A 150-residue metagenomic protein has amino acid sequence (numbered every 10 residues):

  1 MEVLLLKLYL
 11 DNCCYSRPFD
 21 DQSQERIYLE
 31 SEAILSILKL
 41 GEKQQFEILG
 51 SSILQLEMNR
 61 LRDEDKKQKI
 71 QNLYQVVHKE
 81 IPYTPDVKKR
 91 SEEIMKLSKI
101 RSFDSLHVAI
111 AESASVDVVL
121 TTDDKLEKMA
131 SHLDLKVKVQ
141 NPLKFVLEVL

Functional and structural regions predicted by a protein language model:
M1-K7, D21-S31, L97, E112-L150: Acidic, PIN/NYN-like endoribonuclease modules and their adjacent C-terminal/linker elements
Y9-R62, Q75, E80, L143-L147: PIN/NYN-family metal-dependent endoribonuclease catalytic core
G41-I48, Y83-K88, D117-V118, L135-P142: Low-complexity, flexible helical/coil segments
Q55-E64, K99-A114, D134-V137: A broadly tuned preference for mixed-charge, low-complexity surface segments
N59, E92, S131: A short local structural element in Rossmann-fold oxidoreductases
K66-K69: Substrate-recognition/cap helix-loop segment adjacent to the acidic, metal-dependent catalytic center of Asp-based
N72: An acidic/histidine-cluster motif and surrounding catalytic segment that typifies divalent-metal-assisted enzyme active
K79-V119, D124, K128: Active-site neighborhoods of divalent-metal-dependent phosphate/nucleic-acid chemistry enzymes
